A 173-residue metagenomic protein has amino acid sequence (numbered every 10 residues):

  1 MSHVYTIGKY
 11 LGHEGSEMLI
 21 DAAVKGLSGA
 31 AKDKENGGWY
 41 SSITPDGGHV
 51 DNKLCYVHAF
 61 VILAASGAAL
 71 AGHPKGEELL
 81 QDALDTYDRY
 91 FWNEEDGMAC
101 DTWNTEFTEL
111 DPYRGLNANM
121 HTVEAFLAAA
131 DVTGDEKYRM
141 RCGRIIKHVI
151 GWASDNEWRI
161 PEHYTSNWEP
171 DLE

Functional and structural regions predicted by a protein language model:
S2-E173: Glycan-recognition and catalytic cores of secretory/periplasmic carbohydrate-active enzymes
